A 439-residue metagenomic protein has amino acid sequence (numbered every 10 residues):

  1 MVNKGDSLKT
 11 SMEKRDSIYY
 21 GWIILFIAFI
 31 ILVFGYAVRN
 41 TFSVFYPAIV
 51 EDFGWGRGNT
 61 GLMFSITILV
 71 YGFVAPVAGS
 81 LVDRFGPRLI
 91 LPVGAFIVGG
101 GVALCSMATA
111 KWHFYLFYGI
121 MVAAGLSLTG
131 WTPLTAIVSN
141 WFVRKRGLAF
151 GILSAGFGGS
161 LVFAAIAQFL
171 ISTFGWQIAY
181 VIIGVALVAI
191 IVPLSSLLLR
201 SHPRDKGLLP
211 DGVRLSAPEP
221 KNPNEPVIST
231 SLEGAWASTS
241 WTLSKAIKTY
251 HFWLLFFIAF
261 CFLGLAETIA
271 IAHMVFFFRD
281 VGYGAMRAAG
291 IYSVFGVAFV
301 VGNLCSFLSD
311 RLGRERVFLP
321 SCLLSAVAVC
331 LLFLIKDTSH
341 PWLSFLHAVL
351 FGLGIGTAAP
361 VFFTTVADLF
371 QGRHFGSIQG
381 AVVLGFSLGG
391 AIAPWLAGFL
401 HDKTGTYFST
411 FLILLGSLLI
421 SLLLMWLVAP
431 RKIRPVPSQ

Functional and structural regions predicted by a protein language model:
I23-R57, V74-A78, A164, I269-V275: Extracytoplasmic
V33, G101, H113-T129, C261 (+1 more regions): Hydrophobic core of transmembrane alpha-helices in multi-pass small-molecule transporters, especially MFS/SLC-type
F42-Y46, S244-C305, A393: Extracytoplasmic gate region of multi-pass secondary transporters
I49-V50, L81-V82, A165-F174, F278-R279 (+2 more regions): Interfacial helix-cap and linker-helix signal at transmembrane-aqueous boundaries of multi-pass secondary transporters
V74-G86, G302-R314, H401: Helix-to-loop junctions at the C-terminal end of transmembrane segments in multipass secondary transporters
F96-T109, L324-D337: C-terminal ends and interior cores of transmembrane alpha-helices in multi-pass membrane transporters/permeases
G119-A155: Cytoplasmic helix-loop-helix junction between adjacent transmembrane helices in 12-TM secondary transporters
G156-D205: Helix-loop-helix hairpin linking two adjacent transmembrane segments in secondary transporters
